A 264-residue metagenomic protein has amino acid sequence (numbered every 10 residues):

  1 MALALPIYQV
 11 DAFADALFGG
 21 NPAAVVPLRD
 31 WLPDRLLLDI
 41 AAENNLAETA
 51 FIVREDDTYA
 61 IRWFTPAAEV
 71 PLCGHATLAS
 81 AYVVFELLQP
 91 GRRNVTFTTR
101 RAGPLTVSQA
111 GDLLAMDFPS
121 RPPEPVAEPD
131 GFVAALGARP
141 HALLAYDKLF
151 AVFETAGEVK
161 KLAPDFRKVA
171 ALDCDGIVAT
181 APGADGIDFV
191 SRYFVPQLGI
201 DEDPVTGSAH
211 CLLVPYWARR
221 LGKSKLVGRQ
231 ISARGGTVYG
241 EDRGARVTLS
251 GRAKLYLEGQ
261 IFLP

Functional and structural regions predicted by a protein language model:
M1-L72, T77-P264: Active-site proximal loop and beta-alpha junction motif in alpha/beta enzyme cores
